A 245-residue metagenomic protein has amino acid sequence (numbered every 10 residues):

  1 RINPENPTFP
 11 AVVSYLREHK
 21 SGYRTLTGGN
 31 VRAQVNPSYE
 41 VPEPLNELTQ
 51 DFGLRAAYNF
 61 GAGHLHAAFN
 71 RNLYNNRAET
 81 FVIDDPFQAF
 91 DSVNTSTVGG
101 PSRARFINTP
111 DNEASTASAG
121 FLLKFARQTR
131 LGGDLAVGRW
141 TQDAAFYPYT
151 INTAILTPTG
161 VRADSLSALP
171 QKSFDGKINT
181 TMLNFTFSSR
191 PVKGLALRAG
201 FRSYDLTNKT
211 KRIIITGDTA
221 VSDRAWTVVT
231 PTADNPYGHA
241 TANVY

Functional and structural regions predicted by a protein language model:
R1, L54-Y58, A119-L123, F185-S189 (+1 more regions): Residues on the lipid-exposed face of transmembrane beta-strands in outer-membrane beta-barrel proteins
R1-F60, F69-R71: Post-signal-peptide, soluble extracytosolic/periplasmic N-terminal scaffold domains of envelope/secretory systems
R1-V12, N108, N112, A126 (+5 more regions): Extended N-terminal export/anchoring regions of large proteins
P4-N6, T49, F60-G63, A126-Q128 (+4 more regions): Outer-membrane beta-barrel channels and translocator barrels
A11-R17, Y58, A67-R71, G133-R139 (+3 more regions): Transmembrane beta-barrel strands of outer-membrane/channel proteins
R24-E40, R77-I107, D143-S173, K209-G238: Solvent-exposed loop segments that connect transmembrane elements
L48-F52, N59, D111-A117, K177-L183 (+1 more regions): Residues that define the transmembrane beta-barrel architecture of outer-membrane proteins
G120-D134, G138, D175, S188: Long, internal scaffold/assembly segments composed of regular secondary structure
